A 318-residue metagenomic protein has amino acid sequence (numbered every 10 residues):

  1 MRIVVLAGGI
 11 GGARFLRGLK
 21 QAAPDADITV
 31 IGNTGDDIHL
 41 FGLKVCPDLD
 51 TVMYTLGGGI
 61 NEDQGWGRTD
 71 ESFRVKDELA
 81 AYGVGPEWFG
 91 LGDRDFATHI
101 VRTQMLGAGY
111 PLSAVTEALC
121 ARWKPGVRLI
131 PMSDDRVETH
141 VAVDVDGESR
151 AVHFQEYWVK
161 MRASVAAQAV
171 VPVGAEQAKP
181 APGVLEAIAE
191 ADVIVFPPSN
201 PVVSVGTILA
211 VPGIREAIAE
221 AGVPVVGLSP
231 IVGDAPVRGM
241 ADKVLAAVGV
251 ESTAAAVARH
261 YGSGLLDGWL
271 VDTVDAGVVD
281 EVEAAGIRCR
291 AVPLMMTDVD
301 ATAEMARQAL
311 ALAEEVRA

Functional and structural regions predicted by a protein language model:
M1-V4: Extreme N-terminal starter segment of soluble prokaryotic enzymes
L16-K20, S204-A217, V279, E283: Short Gly/Thr/Asp-enriched flexible loops that form oxyanion-binding sites at enzyme active sites
P24-A26, A221-V225, L266, I287: A short helix->loop->beta-strand "cap" motif at the edges of active sites that frequently abuts
T29-N33, P224-I231, D267-T273: Short internal beta-strands
G32-P172: Electropositive, gly/pro-rich neighborhoods at or near active sites that engage anionic ligands
Q168-I188: Active-site glycine-rich loop that binds ribose-phosphate moieties when present
L209-V248: Redox- and metal-dependent alpha/beta enzyme cores, enriched for Fe-S-associated oxidoreductases and cofactor-handling
R238-A318: C-terminal functional extensions of proteins
